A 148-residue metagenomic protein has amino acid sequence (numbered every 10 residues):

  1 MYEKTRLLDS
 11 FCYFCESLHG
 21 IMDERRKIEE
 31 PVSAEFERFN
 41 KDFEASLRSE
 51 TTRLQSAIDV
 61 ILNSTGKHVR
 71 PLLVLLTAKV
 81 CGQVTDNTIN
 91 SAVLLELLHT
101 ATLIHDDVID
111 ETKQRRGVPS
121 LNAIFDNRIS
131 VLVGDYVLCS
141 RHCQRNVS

Functional and structural regions predicted by a protein language model:
E3-S10: Positively charged N-terminal leader segments that act as targeting/secretion signals
C12-C15: Cysteine-centered motifs
D23-R25, E29: Charged, compositionally biased N-terminal leader segments and the immediate start of the first structured element
P31-R38, E44-S148: Mg2+-dependent prenyl diphosphate-binding active-site environment of isoprenoid biosynthetic enzymes
